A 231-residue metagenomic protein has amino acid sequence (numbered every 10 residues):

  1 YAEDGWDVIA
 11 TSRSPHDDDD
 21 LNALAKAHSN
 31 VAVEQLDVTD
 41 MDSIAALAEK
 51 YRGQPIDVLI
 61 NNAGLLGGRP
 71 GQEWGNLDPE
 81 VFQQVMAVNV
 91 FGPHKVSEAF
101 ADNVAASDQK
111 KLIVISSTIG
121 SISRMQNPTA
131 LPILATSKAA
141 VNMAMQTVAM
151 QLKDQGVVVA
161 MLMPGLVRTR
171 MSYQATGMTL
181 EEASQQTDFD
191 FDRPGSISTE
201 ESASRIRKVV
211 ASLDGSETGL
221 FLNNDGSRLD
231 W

Functional and structural regions predicted by a protein language model:
D4-D19: Conserved glycine-rich Rossmann-like NAD(P)H-binding loop of the short-chain dehydrogenase/reductase
S12, V158-P164, R168: Conserved SDR Rossmann-fold cofactor-binding beta-strand/turn motif
A25-D42: Rossmann-fold cofactor-recognition segment
T39-Q54: Conserved Rossmann-fold cofactor-binding substructure of NAD(P)-dependent oxidoreductases
L59-I60: Conserved hydrophobic beta-strands of the Rossmann-like cofactor-binding core in SDR/related NAD(P)H-dependent
L65-L66, E73-M86, A105-D154, L166 (+1 more regions): Catalytic loop of short-chain dehydrogenase/reductase
M161, G177-W231: C-terminal helical subdomain
